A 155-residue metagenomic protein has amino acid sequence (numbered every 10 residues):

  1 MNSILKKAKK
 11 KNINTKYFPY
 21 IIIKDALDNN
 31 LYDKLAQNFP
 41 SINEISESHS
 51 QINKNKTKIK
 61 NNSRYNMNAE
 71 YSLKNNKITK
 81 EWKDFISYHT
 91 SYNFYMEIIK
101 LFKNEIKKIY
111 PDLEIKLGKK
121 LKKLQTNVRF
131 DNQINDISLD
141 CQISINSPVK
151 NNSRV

Functional and structural regions predicted by a protein language model:
M1-V155: Fe(II)/2-oxoglutarate oxygenase catalytic core
